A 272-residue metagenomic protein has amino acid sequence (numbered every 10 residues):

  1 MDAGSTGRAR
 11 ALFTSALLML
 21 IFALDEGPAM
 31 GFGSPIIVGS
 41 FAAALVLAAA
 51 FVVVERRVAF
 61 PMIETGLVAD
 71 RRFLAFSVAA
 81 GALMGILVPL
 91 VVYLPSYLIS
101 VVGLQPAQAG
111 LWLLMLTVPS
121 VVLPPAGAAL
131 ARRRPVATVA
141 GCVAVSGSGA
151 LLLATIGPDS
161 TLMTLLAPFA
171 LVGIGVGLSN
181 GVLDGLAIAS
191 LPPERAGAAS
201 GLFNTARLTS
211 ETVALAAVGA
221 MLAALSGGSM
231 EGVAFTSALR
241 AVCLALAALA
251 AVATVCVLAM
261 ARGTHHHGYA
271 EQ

Functional and structural regions predicted by a protein language model:
M1, T14-I37, V53: Phenylalanine-glycine-rich, low-complexity intrinsically disordered regions, typified by the FG/GLFG repeat domains
M1-L12, R56-A59, A69, E271-Q272: Conserved aromatic/hydrophobic "specificity hotspots" at molecular recognition or selectivity sites
G7-R10, I21, P35-S40, L47 (+2 more regions): 12-transmembrane solute porter fold
A43-V53: Alpha-helical transmembrane bundles of multi-pass secondary active transporters
V53-R56, L183: Membrane-water interface of transmembrane alpha-helices
R56, G232-V233: Sterically constrained small-residue positions within well-ordered secondary structures of folded domains
